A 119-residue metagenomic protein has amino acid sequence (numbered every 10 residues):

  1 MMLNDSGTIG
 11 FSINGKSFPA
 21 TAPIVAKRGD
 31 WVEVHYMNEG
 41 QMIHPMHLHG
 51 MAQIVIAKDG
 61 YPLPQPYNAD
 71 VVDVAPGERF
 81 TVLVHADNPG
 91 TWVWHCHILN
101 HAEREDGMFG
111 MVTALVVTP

Functional and structural regions predicted by a protein language model:
M1-P119: Copper-binding active sites and cupredoxin-like electron-transfer domains, recognizing His/Cys-rich ligand loops
